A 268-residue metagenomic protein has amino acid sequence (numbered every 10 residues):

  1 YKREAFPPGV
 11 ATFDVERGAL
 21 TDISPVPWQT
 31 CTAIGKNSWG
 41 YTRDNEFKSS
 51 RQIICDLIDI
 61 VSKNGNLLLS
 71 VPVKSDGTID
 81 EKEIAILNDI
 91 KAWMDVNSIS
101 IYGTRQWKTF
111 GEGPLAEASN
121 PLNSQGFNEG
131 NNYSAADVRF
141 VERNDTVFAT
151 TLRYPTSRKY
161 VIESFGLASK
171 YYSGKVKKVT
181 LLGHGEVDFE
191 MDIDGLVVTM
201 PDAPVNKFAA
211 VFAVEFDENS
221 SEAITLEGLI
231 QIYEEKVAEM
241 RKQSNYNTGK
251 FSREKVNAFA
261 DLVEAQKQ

Functional and structural regions predicted by a protein language model:
Y1-E235: Mature catalytic domains of secreted/periplasmic carbohydrate-active enzymes
I224-Q268: Beta-rich interaction/scaffold domains
